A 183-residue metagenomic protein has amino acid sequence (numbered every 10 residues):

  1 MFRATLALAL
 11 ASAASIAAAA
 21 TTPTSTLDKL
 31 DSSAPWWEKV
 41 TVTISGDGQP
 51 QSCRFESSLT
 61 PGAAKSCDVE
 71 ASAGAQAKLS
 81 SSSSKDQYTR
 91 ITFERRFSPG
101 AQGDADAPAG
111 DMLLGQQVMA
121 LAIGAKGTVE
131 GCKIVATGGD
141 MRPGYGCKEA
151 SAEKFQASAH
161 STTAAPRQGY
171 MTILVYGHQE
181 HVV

Functional and structural regions predicted by a protein language model:
M1-A9: Sec-dependent signal peptide recognition, specifically the positively charged N-region followed immediately by
F2, A19-V183: Charge-biased low-complexity segments
L8-S12, S81: Generic detector of low-complexity/intrinsically disordered segments and short hydrophobic N-terminal stretches
S12-A18: N-terminal signal peptide c-region/cleavage motif recognized by signal peptidases
